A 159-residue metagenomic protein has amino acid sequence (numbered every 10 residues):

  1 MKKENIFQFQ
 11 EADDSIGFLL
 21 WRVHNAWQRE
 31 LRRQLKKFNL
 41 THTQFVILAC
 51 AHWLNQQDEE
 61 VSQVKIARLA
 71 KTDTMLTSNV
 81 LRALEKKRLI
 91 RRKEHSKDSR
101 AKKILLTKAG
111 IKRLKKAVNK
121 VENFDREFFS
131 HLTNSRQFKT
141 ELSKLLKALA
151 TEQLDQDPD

Functional and structural regions predicted by a protein language model:
M1-F38: N-terminal leader segment of winged-helix/HTH proteins
M1-F9, N119, N134-D159: C-terminal regulatory/oligomerization modules of transcriptional regulators
A12, F38-L40, V61, L106 (+1 more regions): Alpha-helical hairpin
N25, R29-D73: N-terminal helix-turn-helix DNA-binding core of bacterial DNA-binding proteins
W27, A70, R113-H131, L145-Q156: Alpha-helical linker/hinge and terminal dimerization helices associated with HTH transcriptional regulators
Q63, L81-R82: Short, hydrophobic-biased segments on the C-terminal half of alpha helices that form "recognition helices"
R82-T140: Charged, amphipathic alpha-helical coiled-coil/dimerization segments
